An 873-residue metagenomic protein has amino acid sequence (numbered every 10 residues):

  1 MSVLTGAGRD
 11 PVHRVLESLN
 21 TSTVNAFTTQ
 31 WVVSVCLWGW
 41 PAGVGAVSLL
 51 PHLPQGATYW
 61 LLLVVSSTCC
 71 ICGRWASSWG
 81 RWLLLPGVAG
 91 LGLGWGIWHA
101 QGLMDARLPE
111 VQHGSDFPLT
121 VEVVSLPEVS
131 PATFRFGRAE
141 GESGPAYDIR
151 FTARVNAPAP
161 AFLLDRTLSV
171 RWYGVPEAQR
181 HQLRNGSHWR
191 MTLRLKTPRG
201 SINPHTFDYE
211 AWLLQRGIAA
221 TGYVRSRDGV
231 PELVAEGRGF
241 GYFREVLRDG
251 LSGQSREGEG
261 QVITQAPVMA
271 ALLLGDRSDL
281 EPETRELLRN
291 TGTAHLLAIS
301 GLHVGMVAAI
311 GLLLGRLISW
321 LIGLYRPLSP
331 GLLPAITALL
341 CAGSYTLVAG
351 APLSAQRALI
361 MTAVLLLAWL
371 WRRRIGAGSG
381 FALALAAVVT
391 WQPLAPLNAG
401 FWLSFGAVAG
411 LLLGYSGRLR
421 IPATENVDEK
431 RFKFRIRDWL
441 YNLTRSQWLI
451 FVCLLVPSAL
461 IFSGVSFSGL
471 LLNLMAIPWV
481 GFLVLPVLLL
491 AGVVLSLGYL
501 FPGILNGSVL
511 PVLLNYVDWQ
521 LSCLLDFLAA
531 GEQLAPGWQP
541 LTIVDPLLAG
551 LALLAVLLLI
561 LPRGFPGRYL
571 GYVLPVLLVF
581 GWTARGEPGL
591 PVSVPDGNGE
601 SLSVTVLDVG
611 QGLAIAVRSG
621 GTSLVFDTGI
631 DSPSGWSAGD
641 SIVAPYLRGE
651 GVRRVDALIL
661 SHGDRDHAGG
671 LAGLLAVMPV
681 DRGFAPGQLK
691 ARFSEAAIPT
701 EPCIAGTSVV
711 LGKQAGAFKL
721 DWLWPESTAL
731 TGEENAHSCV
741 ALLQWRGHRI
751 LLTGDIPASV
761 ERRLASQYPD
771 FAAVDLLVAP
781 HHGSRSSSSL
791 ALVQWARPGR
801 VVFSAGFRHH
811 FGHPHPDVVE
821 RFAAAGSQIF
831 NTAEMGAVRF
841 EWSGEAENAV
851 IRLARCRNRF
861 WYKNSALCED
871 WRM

Functional and structural regions predicted by a protein language model:
V3-F27, L93-H295, W636, S641-R648 (+7 more regions): Membrane-interface helix/helix-cap signal primarily in integral membrane proteins
G6-H13, A178-H181, N185-T192, W212 (+3 more regions): Non-globular, low-confidence helical/coil segments that flank catalytic cores
V15, G239-S255, V268, D276 (+14 more regions): Hydrophobic alpha-helical segments of integral membrane proteins, encompassing both true transmembrane helices
F27-R74, N398-F401, L510-L561: Membrane-embedded alpha-helical segments of integral membrane proteins
V35, G43, G222, E281-L470 (+7 more regions): Hydrophobic alpha-helical transmembrane segments in multi-pass membrane proteins
G43, V121, G253, G400 (+5 more regions): Residue-level signal for inorganic ion chemistry
C72-W82, L561-L570: Membrane-interface helix-boundary motifs at transmembrane edges
S77-L108, T583-G586: Transmembrane alpha-helices and immediately adjacent membrane-cytoplasm interface residues in multi-pass integral
